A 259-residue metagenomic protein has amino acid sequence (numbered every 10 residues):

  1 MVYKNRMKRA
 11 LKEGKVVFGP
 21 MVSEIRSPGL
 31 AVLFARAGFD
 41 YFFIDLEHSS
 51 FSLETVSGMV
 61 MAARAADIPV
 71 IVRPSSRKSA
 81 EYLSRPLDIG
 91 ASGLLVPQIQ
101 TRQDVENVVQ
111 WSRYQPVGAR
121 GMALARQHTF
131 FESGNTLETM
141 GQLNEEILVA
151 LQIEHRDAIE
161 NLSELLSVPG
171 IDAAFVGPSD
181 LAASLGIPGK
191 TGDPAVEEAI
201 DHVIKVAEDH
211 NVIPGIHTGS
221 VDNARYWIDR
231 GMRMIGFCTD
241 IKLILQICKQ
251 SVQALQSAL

Functional and structural regions predicted by a protein language model:
M1-M21, S133-E145, D201-H202, E208-D209 (+1 more regions): N-terminal amphipathic alpha-helix/helix-capping segment at the start of soluble metabolic enzymes
L11-P28, I71-S76, I147-E160, I213-T218: Active-site mouth loops of central-metabolism enzymes
P20, F34, D45, L94 (+4 more regions): Conserved, mostly hydrophobic/aromatic
V22-A37, S76-R85, R156-V168, G219-A224: Short, acidic/polar
L30-A31, A35-G58, V176-P194: Glycine-rich, proline-tolerant flexible connector loops at the mouths of alpha/beta enzymes
L53-S84, D88, Q110-V117, G141-E145 (+2 more regions): Alpha-helix-loop-beta-strand connector modules within alpha/beta enzyme cores
E81, A91-P169, A258-L259: Conserved anion-binding
G93-D104, R120, A174-A183, M232-S251: Glycine-rich phosphate-binding active-site loops on the catalytic face of alpha/beta enzymes
